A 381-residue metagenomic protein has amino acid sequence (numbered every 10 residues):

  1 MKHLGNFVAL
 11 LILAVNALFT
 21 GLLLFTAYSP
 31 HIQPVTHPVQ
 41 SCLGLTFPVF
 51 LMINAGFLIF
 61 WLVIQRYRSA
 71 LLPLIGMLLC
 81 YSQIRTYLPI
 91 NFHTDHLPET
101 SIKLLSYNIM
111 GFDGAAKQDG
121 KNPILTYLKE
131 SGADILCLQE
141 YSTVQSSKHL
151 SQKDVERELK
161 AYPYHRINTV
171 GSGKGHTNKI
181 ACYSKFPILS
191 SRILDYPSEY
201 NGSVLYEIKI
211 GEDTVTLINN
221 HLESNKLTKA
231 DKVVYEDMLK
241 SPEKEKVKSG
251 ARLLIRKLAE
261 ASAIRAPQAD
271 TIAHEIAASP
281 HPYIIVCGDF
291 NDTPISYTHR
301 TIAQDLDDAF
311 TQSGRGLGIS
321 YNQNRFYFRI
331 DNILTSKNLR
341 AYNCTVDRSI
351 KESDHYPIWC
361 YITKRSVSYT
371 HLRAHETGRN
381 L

Functional and structural regions predicted by a protein language model:
M1-L97: N-terminal membrane-anchoring alpha-helices
V35-L45, Y164-C182, S249, I255-I285 (+1 more regions): Active site of divalent-metal-dependent phosphoester/diester hydrolases
G76-E99, A116, I135-E236, S349: Structured beta-strand-rich core segments of catalytic domains in phosphoester-bond hydrolases
K103-I109, I124-L150, T216-H221, K257-L258 (+5 more regions): Active-site beta-strand/loop signature of hydrolases that rely on acidic residues for catalysis
S106-G120, T143-S146, K226-A261: Acidic/histidine-rich helix-loop elements that form or flank divalent-metal/phosphate-binding sites at the catalytic
M110-F112, T143, I188, L222-N225 (+4 more regions): Short, solvent-exposed loop/turn segments at secondary-structure junctions
Q118-N122, H149, Y327: Structural motif corresponding to alpha-helix initiation and N-cap regions
T370-G378: Conserved small/polar residues in nucleotide/adenosyl-binding loops
